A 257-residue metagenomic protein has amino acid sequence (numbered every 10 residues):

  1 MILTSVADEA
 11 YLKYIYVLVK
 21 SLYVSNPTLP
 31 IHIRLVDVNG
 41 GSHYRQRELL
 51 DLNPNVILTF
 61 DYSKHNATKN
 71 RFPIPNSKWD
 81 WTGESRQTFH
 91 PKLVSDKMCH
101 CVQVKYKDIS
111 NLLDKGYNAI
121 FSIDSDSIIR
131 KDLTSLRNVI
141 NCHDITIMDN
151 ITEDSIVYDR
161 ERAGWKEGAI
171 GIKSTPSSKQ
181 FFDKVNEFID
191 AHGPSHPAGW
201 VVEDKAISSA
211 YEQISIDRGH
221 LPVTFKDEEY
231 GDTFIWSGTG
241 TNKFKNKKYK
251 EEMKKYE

Functional and structural regions predicted by a protein language model:
M1-V17: N-proximal low-complexity "stem/linker" segments adjacent to membrane-targeting elements
S5-A7, L35-D37, I147, S237: Short beta-strand/turn micro-motifs composed of small residues that flank or help shape donor/cofactor-binding pockets
S21-L29: Short, acidic, metal-binding catalytic loop of nucleotide-sugar glycosyltransferases
V36-H43, S63-K64, K131-L133, I151-T152 (+1 more regions): Short, polar loop motifs at secondary-structure junctions
D37-K115: Active-site-proximal specificity loops/subdomain of glycosyltransferases
K97, C101-D154, G171-I172: GT-A fold catalytic core of metal-dependent nucleotide-sugar glycosyltransferases, centered on the diacidic
G164-K166: Short, solvent-exposed loop/turn segments at the edges of secondary structure
A169-E257: Catalytic core and acceptor-binding pocket of nucleotide-sugar-dependent glycosyltransferases
